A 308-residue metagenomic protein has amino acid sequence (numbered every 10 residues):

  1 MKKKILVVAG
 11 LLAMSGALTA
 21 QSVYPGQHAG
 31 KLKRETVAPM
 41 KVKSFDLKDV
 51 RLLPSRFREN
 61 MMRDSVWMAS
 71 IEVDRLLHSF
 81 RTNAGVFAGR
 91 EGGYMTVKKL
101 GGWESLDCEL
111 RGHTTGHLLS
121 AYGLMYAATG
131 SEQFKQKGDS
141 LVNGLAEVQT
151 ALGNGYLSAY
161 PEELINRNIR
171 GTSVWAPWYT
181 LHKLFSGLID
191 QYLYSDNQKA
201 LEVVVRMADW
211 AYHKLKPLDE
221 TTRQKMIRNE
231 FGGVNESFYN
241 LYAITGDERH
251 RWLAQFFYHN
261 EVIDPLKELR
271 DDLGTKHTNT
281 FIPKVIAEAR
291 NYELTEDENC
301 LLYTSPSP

Functional and structural regions predicted by a protein language model:
M1-V23: Bacterial Sec-dependent N-terminal signal peptides
Q21-T114, D139-E162, Q198: Low-complexity, Ser/Thr/Pro/Gly-enriched N-terminal "stalk/linker" regions
M40, L47, P54, Y126-D139 (+3 more regions): Structural helix-adjacent loops and short alpha-helical linkers that scaffold large soluble proteins
F57, L110-A127, A176-Y192, I227-A243 (+1 more regions): Well-ordered alpha-helical segments within folded domains of soluble proteins
G92-L106, E162-G171, F185-L188, P217 (+1 more regions): Short glycine/proline-rich turn/loop motifs
K135, E147-V148, L152-V204, D219-S237 (+1 more regions): Acidic/aromatic-lined carbohydrate-recognition and catalytic surfaces of CAZymes acting on diverse glycans
A208-P283: Hydrophobic, small-residue-rich alpha-helical packing segments that form membrane-like cores
Y303-P308: Conserved small/polar residues in nucleotide/adenosyl-binding loops
